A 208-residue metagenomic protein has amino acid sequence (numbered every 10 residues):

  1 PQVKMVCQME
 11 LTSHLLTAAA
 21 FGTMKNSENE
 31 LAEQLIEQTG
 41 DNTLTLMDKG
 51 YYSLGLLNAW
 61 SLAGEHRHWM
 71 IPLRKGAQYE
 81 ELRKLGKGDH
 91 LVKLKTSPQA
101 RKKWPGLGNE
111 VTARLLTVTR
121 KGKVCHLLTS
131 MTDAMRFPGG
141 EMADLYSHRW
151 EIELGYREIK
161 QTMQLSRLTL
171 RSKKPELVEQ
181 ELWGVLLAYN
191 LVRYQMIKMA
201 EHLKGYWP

Functional and structural regions predicted by a protein language model:
P1-P208: Single, function-defining residue in the core of a domain
